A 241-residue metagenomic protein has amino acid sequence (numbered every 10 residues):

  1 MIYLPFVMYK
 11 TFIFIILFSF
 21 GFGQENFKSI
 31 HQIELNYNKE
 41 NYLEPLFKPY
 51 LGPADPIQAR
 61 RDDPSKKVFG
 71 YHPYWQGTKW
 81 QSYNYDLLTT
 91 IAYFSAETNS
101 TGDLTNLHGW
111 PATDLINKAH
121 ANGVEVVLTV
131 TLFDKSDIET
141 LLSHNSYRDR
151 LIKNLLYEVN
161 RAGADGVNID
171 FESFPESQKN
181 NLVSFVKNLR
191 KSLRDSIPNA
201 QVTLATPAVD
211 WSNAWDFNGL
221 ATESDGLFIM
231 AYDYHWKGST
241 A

Functional and structural regions predicted by a protein language model:
M1-T11: Positively charged n-region of N-terminal signal peptides that target proteins for export
Y9-F20: Sec-dependent N-terminal signal peptides
Q24-Y157: Glycan-recognition patch characteristic of GH18 chitinases/ENGases and related GlcNAc/peptidoglycan-binding proteins
L43, K79, N84-L87, P111-L115 (+8 more regions): Stable alpha-helical elements in mature extracytoplasmic
P64-K66, N122-V126, G163-D165, P198-A200 (+1 more regions): Short, well-ordered coil/turn segments that N-cap beta-strands
H72, S95, L128-L132, F171-S173 (+2 more regions): A cross-domain feature marking catalytic cores of carbohydrate-active enzymes and several ubiquitous metabolic/repair
I91, I169, L227: Conserved, mostly hydrophobic/aromatic
L104-W110, P175-A241: Substrate-binding surface in catalytic domains of secreted glycosidases
